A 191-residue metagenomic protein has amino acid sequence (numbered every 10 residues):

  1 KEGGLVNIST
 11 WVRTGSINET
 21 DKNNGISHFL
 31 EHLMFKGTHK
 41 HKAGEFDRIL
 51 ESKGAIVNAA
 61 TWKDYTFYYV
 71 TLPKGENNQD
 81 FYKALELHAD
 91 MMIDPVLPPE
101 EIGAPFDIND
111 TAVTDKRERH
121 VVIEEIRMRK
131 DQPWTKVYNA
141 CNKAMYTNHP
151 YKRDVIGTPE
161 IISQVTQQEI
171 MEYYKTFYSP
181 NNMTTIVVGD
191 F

Functional and structural regions predicted by a protein language model:
K1-E45, Y69-L72, E76, E86 (+1 more regions): His/Glu-rich zincin catalytic helix
T38-H39, F46-Y173: Acidic/histidine-enriched segments that form metal/cofactor-coordinating and catalytic pocket/exosite environments
